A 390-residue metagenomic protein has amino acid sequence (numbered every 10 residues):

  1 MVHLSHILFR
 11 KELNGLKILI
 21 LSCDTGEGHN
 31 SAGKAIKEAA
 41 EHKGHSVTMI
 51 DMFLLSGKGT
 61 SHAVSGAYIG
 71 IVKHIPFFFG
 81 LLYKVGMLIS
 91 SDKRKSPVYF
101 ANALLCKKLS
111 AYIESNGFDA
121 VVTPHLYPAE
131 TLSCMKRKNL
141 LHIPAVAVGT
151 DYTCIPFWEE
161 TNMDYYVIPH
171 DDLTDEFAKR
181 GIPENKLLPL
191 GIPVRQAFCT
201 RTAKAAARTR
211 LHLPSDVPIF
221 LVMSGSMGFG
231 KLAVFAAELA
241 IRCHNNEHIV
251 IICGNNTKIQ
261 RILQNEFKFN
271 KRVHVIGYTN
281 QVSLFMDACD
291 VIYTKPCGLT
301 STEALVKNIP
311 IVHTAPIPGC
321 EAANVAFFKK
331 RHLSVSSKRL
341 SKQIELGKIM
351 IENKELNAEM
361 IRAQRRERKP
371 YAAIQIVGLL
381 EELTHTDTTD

Functional and structural regions predicted by a protein language model:
E27, K84-G181, K186-P189: Active-site and donor-binding regions of nucleotide-sugar-utilizing enzymes
A35-S110, S115: Conserved N-terminal ligand/cofactor-binding loop architecture of enzyme catalytic domains
D164-I219, M223-S226: A nucleotide-sugar donor-handling region in carbohydrate enzymes
P214-C289: Donor-nucleotide binding loops and adjacent catalytic segments primarily of GT-B fold Leloir glycosyltransferases
D287-C297: Acidic donor-binding loop of glycosyltransferase active sites
K329-E355: C-terminal "capping" alpha-helix adjacent to the active site of nucleotide-linked donor transferases in cell-envelope
L356-P370: A short, well-ordered alpha-helix in the C-terminal region of glycosyltransferases
K369-D390: C-terminal alpha-helical cap of glycosyltransferases
